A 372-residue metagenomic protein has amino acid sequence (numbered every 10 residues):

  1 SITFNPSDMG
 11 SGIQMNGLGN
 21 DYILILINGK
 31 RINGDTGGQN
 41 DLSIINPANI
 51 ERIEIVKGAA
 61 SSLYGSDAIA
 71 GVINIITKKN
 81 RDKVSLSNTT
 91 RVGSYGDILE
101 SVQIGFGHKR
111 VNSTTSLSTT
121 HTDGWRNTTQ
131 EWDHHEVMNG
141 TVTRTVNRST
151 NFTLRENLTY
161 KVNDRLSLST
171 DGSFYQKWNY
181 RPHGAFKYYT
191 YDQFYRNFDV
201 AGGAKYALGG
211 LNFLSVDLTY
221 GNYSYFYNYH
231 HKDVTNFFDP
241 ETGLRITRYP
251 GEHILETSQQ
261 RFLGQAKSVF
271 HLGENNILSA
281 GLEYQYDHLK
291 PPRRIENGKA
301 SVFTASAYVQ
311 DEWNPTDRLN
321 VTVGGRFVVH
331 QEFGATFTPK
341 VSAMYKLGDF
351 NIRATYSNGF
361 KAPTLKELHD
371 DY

Functional and structural regions predicted by a protein language model:
S1-K30, E51: Extracytoplasmic beta-strand/coil segments of soluble accessory domains associated with Gram-negative outer-membrane
I2, K30-K57: Short acidic/polar hinge/loop motifs at secondary-structure boundaries that mediate gating or recognition
S11-N16, I25-L26, N40-N46, I55 (+2 more regions): N-terminal periplasmic accessory domains that precede and gate Gram-negative outer-membrane beta-barrel machines
L42-I44, V92-S94, G105-G107, H134-H135 (+7 more regions): Replace "Gram-negative outer membrane beta-barrel proteins" with "bacterial and organellar outer membrane beta-barrel
D82-K83, R91, G105-Q193: Periplasmic-side early beta-strands and strand-to-turn transitions of outer-membrane beta-barrels
H108-V111, T120, K161-S167, Y175 (+5 more regions): Outer-membrane beta-barrel channels and translocator barrels
H121-N127, S167-G184, L214-D233, D239 (+3 more regions): Surface-exposed extracellular loop regions of Gram-negative outer-membrane beta-barrel proteins
S224, H288, E296, Q331-T336 (+1 more regions): Surface-exposed extracellular loop regions of Gram-negative outer-membrane beta-barrel proteins, predominantly
